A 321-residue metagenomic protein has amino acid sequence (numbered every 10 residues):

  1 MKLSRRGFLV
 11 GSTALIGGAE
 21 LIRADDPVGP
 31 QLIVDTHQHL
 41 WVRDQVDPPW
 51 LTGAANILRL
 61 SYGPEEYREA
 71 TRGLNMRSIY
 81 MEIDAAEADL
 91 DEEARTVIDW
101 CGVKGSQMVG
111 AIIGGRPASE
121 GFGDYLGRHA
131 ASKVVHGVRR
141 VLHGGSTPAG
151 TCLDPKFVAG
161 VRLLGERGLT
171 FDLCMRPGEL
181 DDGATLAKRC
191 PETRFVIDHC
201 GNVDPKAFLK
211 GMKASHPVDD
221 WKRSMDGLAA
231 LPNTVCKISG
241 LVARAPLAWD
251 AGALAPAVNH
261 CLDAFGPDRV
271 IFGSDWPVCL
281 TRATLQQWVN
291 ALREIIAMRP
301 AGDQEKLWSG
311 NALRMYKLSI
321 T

Functional and structural regions predicted by a protein language model:
K2-T36, Q45-G73, R77, H260 (+2 more regions): Mid-to-C-terminal alpha-helical segments outside catalytic/metal-binding sites
D25-R167, L173, A187, D219 (+1 more regions): Mid-domain alpha/beta scaffold segments of enzyme catalytic cores
Q38, C200, D275-W276: Active-site metal-binding loops of divalent metal-dependent hydrolases
I79-E82, I113, K237-G240, I271-G273 (+1 more regions): Short beta-strand segments
D84-A85, V242, W276-C279, G310-R314: A short, acidic, flexible beta-alpha connecting loop/helix-capping segment that sits on the rim of active
A88-K104, V196-I197, A253-D263, W288-I295: Short, electropositive alpha-helical surface patch
V103-Q107, K133-V134, R189-R194, L231 (+2 more regions): Short helix-capping segments at alpha-helix termini
G150-I271: Catalytic pocket-lining loop regions of alpha/beta-barrel enzymes, especially the amidohydrolase/enolase/GH5 lineages
